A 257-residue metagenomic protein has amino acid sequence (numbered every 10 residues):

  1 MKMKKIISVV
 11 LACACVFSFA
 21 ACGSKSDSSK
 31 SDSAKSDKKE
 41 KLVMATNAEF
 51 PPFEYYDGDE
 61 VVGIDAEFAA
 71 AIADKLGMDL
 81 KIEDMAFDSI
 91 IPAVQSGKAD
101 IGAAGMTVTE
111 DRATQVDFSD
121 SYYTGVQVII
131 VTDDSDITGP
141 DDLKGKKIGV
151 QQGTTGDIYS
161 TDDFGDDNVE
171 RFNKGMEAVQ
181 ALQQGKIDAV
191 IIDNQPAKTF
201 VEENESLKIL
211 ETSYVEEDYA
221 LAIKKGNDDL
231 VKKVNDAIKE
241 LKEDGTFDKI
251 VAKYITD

Functional and structural regions predicted by a protein language model:
S18-K38: Bacterial lipoprotein signal-peptidase II cleavage site
S24-K30, K81, T155-F172, E205-S213 (+1 more regions): Ligand-binding clefts/hinges and TM-proximal coupling segments of bilobed small-molecule sensing domains
K25, A66-K75, K147, Q152-T154 (+1 more regions): Extended ligand-binding regions for polar small-molecule ligands
K35-G105: Extracytoplasmic small-molecule ligand-binding "clamshell" domains of the periplasmic binding protein/Venus flytrap
A48, Y123-V131, K198-I238, D257: Periplasmic-binding protein-like
A66, K81-V94, S135, Q152-T155 (+2 more regions): Short helix-initiation/N-cap motifs at beta->coil->alpha
A70, D79-D142, K208-S213: Acidic, polar ligand-binding/catalytic clefts
M106-T114, Y159-D162, Q183, D188-E216: A ligand-binding cleft/hinge motif common to bilobed small-molecule-binding domains
